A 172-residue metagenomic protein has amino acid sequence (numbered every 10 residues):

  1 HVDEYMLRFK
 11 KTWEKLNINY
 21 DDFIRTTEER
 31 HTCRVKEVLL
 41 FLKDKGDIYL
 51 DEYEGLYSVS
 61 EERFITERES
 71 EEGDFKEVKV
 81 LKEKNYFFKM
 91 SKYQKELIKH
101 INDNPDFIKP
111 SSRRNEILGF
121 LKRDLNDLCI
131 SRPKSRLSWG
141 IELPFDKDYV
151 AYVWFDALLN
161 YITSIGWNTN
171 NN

Functional and structural regions predicted by a protein language model:
H1-V2: N-terminal glycine-rich dinucleotide-binding loop that anchors FAD/FMN and/or NAD(P) in oxidoreductases
F9-N19: A glycine-rich helix N-cap at a beta->alpha junction
E14, K43-D44: Short polybasic/polar patches that bind polyanions
D22-T26, R30-F41, Y53, Y57-E61 (+1 more regions): Structured secondary-structure scaffolds
D47-Y49: A short, conserved structural fragment
E67-E69: Metal-ion-coordinating, acidic/His-rich active-site neighborhoods of enzymes acting on phosphate-containing substrates
